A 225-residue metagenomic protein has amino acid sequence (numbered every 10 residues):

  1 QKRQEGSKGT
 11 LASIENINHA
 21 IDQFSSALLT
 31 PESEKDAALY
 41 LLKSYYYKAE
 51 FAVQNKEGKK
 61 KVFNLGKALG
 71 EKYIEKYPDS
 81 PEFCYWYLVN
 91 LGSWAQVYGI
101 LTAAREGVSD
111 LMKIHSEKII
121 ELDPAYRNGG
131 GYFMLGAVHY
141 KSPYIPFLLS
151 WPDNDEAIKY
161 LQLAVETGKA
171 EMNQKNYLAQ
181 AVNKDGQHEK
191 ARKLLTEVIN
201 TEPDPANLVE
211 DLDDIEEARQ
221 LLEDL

Functional and structural regions predicted by a protein language model:
Q1-D22, K43-D79, W86-K118, G131-A164 (+2 more regions): Short coil/linker segments at helix-helix boundaries
S25-S44, P78-C84: Short, charge-rich amphipathic alpha-helical segments embedded in non-transmembrane helical bundles/solenoids
E32, P78-D79, P124-Y126, K169: Short coil turns that delineate tetratricopeptide repeat
A37, F83, N128-G131, Q174 (+1 more regions): TPR alpha-solenoid repeat register
D123-P124, A206: Short coil/turn residues that cap or connect secondary-structure elements
I158-E202: Glycine/small-residue-rich hydrophobic helix-like segments
R219-D224: Outer-membrane beta-barrel "beta-signal"
